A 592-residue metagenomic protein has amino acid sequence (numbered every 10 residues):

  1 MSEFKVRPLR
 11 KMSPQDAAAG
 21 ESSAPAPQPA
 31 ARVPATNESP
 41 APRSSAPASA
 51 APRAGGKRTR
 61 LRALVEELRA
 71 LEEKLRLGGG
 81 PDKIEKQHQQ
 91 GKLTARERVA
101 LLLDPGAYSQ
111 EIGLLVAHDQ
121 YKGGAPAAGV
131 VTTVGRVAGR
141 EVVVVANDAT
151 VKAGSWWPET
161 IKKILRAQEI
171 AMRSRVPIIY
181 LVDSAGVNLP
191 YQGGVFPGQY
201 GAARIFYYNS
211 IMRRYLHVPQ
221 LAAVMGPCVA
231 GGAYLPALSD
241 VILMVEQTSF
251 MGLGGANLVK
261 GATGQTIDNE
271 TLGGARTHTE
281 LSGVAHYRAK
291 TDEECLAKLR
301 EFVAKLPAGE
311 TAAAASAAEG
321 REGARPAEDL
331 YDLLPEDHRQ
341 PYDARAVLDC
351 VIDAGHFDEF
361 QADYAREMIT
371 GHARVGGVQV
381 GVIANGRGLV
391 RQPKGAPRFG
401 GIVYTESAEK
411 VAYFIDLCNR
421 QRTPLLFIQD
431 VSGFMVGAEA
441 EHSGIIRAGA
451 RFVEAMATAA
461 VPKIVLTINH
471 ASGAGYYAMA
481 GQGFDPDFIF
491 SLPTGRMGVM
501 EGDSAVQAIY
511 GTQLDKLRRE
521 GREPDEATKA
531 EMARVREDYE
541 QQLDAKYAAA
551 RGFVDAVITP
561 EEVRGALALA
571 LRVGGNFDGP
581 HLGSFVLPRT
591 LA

Functional and structural regions predicted by a protein language model:
S2-E21, P25-A592: Ligand-binding clefts of soluble mixed alpha/beta catalytic domains
